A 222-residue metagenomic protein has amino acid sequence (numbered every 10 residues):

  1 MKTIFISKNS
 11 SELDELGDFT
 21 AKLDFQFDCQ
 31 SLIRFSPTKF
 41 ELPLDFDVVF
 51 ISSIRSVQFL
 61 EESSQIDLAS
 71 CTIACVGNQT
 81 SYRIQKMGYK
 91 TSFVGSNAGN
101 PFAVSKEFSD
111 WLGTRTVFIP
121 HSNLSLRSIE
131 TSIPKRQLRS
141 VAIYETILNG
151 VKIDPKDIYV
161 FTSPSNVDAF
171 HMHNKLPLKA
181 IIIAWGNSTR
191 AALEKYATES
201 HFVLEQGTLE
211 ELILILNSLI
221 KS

Functional and structural regions predicted by a protein language model:
M1-S222: Signature of uroporphyrinogen-III synthase
